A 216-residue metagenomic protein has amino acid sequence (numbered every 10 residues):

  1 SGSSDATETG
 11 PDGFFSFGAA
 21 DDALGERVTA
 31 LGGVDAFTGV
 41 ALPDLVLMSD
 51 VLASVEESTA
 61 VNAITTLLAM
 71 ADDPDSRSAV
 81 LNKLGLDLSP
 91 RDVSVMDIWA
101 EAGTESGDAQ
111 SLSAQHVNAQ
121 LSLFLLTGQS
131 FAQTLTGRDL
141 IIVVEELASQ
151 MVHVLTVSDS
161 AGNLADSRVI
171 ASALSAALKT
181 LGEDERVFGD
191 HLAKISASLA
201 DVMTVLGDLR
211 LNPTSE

Functional and structural regions predicted by a protein language model:
S1-E216: Feature for extracytoplasmic/surface-facing segments of secreted or surface-associated proteins, emphasizing
